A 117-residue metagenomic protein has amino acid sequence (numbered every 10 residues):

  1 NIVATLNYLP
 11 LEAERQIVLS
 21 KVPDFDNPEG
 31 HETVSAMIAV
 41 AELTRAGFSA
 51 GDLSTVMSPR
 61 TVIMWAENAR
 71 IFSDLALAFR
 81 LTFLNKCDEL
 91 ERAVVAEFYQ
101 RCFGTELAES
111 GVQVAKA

Functional and structural regions predicted by a protein language model:
N1-A117: C-terminal regulatory/interaction module of P-loop NTP-utilizing enzymes
